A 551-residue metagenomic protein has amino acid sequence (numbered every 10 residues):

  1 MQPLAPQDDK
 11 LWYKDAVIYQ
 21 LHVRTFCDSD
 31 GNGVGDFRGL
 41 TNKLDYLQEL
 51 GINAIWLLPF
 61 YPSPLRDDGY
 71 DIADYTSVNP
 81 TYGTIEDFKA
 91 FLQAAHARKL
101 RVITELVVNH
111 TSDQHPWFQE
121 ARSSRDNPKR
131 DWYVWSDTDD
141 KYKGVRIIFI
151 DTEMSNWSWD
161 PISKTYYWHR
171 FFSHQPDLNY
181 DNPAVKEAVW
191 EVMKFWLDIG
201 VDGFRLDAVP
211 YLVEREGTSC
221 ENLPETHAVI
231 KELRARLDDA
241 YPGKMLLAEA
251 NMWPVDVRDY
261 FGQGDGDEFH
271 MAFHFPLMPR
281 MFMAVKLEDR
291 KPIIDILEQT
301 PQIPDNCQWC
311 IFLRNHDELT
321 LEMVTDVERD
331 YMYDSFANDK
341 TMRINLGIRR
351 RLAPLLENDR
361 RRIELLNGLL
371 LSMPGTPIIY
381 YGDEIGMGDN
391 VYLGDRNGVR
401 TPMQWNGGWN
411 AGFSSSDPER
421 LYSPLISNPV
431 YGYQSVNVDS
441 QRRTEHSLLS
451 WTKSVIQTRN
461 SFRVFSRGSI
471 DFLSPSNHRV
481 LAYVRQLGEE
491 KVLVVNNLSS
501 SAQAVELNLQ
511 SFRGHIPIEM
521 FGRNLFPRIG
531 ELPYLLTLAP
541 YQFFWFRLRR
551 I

Functional and structural regions predicted by a protein language model:
M1-I551: Active-site and adjacent substrate-binding regions of carbohydrate-active enzymes
